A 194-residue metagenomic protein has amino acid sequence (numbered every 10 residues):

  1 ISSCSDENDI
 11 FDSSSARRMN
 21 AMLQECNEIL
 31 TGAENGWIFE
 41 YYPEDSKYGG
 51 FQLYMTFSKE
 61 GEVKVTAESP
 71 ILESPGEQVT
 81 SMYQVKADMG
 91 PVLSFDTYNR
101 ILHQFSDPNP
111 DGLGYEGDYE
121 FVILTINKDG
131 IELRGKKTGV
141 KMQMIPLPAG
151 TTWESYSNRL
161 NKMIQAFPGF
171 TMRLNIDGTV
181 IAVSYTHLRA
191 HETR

Functional and structural regions predicted by a protein language model:
I1-S3: Sec-dependent bacterial lipoprotein signal peptides
S5-S94, R100, I126-G130, K136-Q143 (+1 more regions): Acidic/polar, low-complexity intrinsically disordered N-terminal segments immediately downstream of a Sec signal
S94-E116: An anionic, turn-rich surface loop/hairpin at beta-sheet edges that serves as a generic interaction/coordination patch
D111-N127: A recognition module on extended beta-rich or small alphabeta surfaces enriched in W/G with H and D/E
I176: Aromatic- and glycine-enriched pocket-lining scaffold segments that form the walls of small-molecule binding clefts
V180-Y185: Conserved, compact domain cores that house catalytic/ligand-binding motifs in diverse enzymes and effector modules
T186-T193: Conserved small/polar residues in nucleotide/adenosyl-binding loops
